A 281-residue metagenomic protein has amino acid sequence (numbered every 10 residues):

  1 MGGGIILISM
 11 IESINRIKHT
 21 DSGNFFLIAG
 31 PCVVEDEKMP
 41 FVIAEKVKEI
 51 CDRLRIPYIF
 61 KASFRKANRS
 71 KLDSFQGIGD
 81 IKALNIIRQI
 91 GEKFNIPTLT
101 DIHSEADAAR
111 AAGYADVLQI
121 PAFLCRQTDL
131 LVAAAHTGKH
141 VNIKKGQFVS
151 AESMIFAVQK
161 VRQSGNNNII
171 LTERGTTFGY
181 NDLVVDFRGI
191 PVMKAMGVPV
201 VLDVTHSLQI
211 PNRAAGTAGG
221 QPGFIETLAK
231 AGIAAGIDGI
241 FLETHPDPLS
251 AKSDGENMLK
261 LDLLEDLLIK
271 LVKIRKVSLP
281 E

Functional and structural regions predicted by a protein language model:
L7-L27, L279-E281: N-terminal amphipathic alpha-helix/helix-capping segment at the start of soluble metabolic enzymes
K18, A231-E281: Structured C-terminal cap/extension of enzyme domains
S22-F26, L54-Y58, E92-T98, Y114-D116 (+4 more regions): Short, well-ordered coil/turn segments that N-cap beta-strands
P31-P40, Y58-D80, T244-G255: Glycine-rich, proline-tolerant flexible connector loops at the mouths of alpha/beta enzymes
V47, F75-T98, A134, G138-H140 (+2 more regions): Alpha-helix-loop-beta-strand connector modules within alpha/beta enzyme cores
L72-I81, F94, V117-L124, Y180-F187 (+3 more regions): Active-site-adjacent loop and "lid" segments of alpha/beta metabolic enzymes
I78-G79, I96-S104, D116-D129, H140-A151 (+1 more regions): Catalytic beta/alpha-barrel core
G138, N142-T244: Catalytic alpha/beta core domains of metabolic enzymes, predominantly
